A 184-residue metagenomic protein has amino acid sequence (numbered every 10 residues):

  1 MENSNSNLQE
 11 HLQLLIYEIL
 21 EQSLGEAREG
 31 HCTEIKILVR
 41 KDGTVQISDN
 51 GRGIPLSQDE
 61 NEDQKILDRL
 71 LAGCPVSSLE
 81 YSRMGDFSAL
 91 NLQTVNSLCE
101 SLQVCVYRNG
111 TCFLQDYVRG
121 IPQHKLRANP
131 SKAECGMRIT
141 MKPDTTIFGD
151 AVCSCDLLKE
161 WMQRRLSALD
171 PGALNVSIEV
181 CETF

Functional and structural regions predicted by a protein language model:
M1-N5, E182: C-terminal effector/catalytic modules and regulatory tails appended to multi-domain proteins
N3, E21, T33-I35, D42-S48 (+1 more regions): Alpha-helical oligomerization interfaces and scaffolds
S4-L8, F87: Residue-level detector of alpha-helix boundaries and kinks
L8-I35, N91-L98: Conserved ATP-binding N-box helix of the HATPase_c
Q9-L24, E62-E80, D156-R165: A short, contiguous, amphipathic alpha-helix enriched in charged residues
G25, G51-I54: Short acidic, Gly/Ser-rich segments with clustered Asp/Glu that frequently serve as metal-coordination loops in enzyme
E34, L38, K65-R69, F87-A89: Conserved P-loop NTPase motor core
T44-Q46, G53-E60, V76-F184: GHKL-type ATPase core
